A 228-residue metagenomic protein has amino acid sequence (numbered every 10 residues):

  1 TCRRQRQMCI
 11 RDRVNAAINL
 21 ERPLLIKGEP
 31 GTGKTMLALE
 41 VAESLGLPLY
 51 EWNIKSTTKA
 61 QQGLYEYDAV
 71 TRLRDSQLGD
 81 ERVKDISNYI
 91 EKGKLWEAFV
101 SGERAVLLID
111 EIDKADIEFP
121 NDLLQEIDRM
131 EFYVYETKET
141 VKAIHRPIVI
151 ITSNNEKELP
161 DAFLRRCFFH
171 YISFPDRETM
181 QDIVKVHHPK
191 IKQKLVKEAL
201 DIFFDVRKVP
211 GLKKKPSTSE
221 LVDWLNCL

Functional and structural regions predicted by a protein language model:
T1-R6, I10: Single conserved hydrophobic/aromatic residue that forms the stacking wall/gate of nucleotide- or nucleobase-binding
L24-Q61, Y65-V70: Walker A/P-loop
L47-L49, P160-E178: A short helix-turn-beta junction within AAA+ P-loop NTPase domains corresponding to the substrate/partner-engaging
L64-G102: Short glycine-rich substrate-engagement loop in P-loop NTPases that contacts/grips substrate
Y89-I90, W96-R104, V134-T152: AAA+/SF3 P-loop NTPase mechanochemical coupling elements
G93-K94, F99-I127, E158-L159: Conserved AAA+/SF3 P-loop NTPase catalytic/coupling segment centered on the Walker-B
E118-K142: Conserved catalytic/switch belt of AAA+ P-loop NTPases
I191-L228: Conserved AAA+ ATPase small/helical "lid" subdomain
